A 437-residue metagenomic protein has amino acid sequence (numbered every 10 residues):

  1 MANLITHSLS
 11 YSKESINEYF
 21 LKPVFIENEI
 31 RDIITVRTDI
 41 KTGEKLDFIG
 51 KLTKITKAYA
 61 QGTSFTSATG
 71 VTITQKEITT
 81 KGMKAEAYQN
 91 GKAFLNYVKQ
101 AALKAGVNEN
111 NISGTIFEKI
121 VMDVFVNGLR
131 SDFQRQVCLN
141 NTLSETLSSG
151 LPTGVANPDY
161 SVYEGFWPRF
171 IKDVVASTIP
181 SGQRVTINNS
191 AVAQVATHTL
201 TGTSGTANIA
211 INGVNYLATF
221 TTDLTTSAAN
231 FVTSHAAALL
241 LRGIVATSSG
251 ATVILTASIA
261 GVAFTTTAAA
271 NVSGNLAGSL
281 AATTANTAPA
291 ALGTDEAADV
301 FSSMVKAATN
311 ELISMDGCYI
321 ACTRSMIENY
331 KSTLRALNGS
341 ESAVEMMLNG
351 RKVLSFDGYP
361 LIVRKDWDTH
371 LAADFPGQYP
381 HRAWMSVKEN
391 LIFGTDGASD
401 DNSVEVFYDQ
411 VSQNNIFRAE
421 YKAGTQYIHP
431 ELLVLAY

Functional and structural regions predicted by a protein language model:
A2-I49, N157-N188, A260-T267, S273 (+3 more regions): Sequence/fold signature of self-assembling virion shell proteins
K22-A101, S149-R169: Assembly/oligomerization interface modules of large self-assembling protein complexes
Y97-V98, Q134, N329-K331: Short helix/loop capping segments that flank catalytic or ligand/cofactor-binding pockets
G106-A191, R242-G243, T247-I254, A260 (+2 more regions): Alpha-helical scaffold segments that mediate packing/assembly in large oligomeric complexes
N189-S190, T197-A268, S273: Extended, beta-strand-rich, solvent-exposed assembly scaffolds of outer structural proteins
I209, I320, L354: Short aromatic-centered micro-motifs
V300-I313, C318-I320: Amphipathic interfacial helices
D316-Y330: Beta-edge loop/turn motif
